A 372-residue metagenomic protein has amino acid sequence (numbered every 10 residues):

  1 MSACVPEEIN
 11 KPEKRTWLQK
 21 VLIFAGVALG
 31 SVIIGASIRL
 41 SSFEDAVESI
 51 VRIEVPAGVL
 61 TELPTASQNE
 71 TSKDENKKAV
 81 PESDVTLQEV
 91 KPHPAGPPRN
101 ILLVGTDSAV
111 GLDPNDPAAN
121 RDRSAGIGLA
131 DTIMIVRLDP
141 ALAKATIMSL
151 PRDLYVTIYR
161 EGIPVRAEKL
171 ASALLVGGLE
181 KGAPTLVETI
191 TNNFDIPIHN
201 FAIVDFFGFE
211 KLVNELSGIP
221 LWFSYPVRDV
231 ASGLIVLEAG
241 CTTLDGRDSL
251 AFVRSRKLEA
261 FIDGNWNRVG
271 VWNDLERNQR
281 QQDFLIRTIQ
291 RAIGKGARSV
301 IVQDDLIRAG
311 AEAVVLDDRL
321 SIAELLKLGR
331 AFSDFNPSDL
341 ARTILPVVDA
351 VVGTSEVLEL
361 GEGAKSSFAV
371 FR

Functional and structural regions predicted by a protein language model:
S2-R372: Non-catalytic, solvent-exposed segments at the cell envelope interface
